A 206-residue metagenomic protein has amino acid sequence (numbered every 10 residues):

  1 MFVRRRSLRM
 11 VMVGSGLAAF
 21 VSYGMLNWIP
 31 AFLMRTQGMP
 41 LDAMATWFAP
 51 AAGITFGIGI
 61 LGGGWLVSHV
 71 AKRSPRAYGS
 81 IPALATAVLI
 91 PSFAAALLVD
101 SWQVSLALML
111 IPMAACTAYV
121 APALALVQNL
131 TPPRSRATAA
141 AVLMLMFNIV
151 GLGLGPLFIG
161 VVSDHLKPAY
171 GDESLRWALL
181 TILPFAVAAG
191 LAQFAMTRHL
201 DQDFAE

Functional and structural regions predicted by a protein language model:
R4-M12, W102-L106, A137: Primarily residues marking transmembrane-helix entry/exit sites
R5-L61, C116-L124, G151-I159: Extracytoplasmic gate region of multi-pass secondary transporters
P40, A77-S80, S163-P184: A membrane-interface helix-boundary motif in multi-pass transporters
L41-A45, P133-L143: Loop-to-transmembrane helix entry/capping segments in MFS-fold secondary transporters and related SLC/MFSD carriers
G59-P75, S163-D164: Helix-to-loop junctions at the C-terminal end of transmembrane segments in multipass secondary transporters
A71-R73, V127-R136: Paired intracellular helix-loop junctions of major facilitator superfamily
P75-A123: C-terminal transmembrane helical hairpin of 12-TM major facilitator-type secondary transporters
I90-V99, L180-E206: Multi-pass alpha-helical transporter architecture, strongest for 12-TM Major Facilitator/SLC carriers used
